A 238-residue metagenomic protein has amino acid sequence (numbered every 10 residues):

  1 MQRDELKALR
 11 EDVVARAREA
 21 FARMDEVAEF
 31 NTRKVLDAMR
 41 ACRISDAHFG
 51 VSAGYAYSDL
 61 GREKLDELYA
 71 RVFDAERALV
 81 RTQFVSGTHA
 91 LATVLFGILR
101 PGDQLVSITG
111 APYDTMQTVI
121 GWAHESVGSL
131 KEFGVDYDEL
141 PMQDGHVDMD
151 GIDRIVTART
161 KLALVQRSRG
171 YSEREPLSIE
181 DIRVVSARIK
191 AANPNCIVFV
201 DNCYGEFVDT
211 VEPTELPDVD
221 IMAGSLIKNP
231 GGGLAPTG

Functional and structural regions predicted by a protein language model:
Q2-R18, D25, V35-A41, S45-H48 (+3 more regions): Conserved PLP-enzyme active-site core in the AAT-like
A28-T32: Acidic, PIN/NYN-like endoribonuclease modules and their adjacent C-terminal/linker elements
F49-L79: Active-site-flanking structural segment that lines cofactor/substrate pockets
L79-V80, D138: Structural signal for short hydrophobic segments within the conserved structured cores of catalytic domains across
